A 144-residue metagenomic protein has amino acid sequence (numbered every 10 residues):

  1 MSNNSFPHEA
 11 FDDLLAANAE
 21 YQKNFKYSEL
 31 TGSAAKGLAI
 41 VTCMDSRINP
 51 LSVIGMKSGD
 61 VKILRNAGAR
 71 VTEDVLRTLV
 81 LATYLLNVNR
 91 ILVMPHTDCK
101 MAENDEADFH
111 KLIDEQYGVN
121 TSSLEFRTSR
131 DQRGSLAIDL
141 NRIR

Functional and structural regions predicted by a protein language model:
M1-A34, A69-L76, L81-L86, M101-R144: Divalent-metal-activated hydrolytic enzyme cores
N18, I40, L64, V93: Divalent metal-coordination and catalytic microenvironments
E20-N24, E29-S58: N-terminal short beta-loop-beta anion/metal-coordinating cradle
T42-R47, A69-R70, T97, A107: Short glycine-enriched loops at secondary-structure junctions
M56-A67: Glycine/charged-rich beta-loop-alpha catalytic/anionic-binding loops adjacent to active sites
L86-H96: Ordered, amphipathic secondary-structure segments that act as subunit-interaction surfaces in large macromolecular
